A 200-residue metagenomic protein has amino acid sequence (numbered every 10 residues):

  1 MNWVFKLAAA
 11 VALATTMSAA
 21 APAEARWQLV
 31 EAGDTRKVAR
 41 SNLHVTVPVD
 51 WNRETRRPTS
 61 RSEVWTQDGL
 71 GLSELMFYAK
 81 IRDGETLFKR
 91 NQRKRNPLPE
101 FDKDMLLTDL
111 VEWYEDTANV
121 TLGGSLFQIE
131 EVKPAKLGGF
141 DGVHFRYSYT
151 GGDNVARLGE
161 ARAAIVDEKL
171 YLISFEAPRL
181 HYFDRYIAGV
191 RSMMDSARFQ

Functional and structural regions predicted by a protein language model:
N2-R90, K94-L98, N119-Q128, P134-F140 (+2 more regions): N-terminal targeting sequences that direct proteins away from the cytosol to non-cytosolic compartments
E85-F88, L107-V111: Surface-exposed interaction patch
P99-E100, V111: A detector of long soluble domains/segments in diverse envelope-associated and cytosolic proteins
D109-G123: Short, solvent-exposed helix-to-loop capping segments enriched in aromatics
W113-D116, F127, V143-R146: Short Pro/Gly-enriched beta-strand edge/turn motifs at strand-loop
